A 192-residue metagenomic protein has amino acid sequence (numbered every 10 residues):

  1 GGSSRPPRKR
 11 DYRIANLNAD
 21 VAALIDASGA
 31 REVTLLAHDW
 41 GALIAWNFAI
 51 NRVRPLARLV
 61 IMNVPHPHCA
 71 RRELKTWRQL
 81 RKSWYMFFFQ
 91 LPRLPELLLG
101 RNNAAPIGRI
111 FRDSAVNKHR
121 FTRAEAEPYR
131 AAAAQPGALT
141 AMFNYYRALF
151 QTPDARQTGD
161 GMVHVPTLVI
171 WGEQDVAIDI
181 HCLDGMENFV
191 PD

Functional and structural regions predicted by a protein language model:
G2-L36, W40-D192: Flexible "cap/lid" subdomain of the alpha/beta-hydrolase fold that forms the substrate-access gate
